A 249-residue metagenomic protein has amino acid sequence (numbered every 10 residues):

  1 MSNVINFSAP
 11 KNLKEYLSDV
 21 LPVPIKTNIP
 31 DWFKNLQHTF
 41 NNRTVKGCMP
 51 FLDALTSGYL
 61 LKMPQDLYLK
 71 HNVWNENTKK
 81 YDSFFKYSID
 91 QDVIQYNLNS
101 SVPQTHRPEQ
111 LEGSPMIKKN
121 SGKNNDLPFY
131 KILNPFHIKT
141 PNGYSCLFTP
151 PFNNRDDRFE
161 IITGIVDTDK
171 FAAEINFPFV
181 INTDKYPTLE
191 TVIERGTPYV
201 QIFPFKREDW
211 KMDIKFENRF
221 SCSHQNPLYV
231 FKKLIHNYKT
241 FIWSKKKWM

Functional and structural regions predicted by a protein language model:
M1-A172, N182-M249: Non-catalytic terminal segments and appended small domains
I175-F179: Short strand-edge motifs at loop-to-beta-strand transitions and within beta-strands of extracellular beta-rich domains
